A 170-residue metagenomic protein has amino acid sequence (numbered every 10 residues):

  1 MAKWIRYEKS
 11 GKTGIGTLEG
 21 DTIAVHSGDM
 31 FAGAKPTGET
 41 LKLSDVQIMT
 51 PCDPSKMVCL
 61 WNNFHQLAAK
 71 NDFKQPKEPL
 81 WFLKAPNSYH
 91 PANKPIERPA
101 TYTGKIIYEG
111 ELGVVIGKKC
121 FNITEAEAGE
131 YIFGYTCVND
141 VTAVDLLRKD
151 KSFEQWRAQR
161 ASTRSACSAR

Functional and structural regions predicted by a protein language model:
M1-L80, P86: N-terminal non-catalytic cap/leader segment that marks the start of a structured domain
P54-V58, N62-R170: Glycine-enriched loop-and-adjacent helix/strand subsegments that border the catalytic/binding cleft of enzyme cores
